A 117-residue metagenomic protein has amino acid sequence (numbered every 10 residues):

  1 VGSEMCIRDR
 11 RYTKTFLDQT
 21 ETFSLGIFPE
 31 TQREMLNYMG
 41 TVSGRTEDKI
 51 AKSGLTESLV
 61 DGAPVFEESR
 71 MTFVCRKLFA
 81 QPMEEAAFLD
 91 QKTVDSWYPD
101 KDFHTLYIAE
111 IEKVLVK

Functional and structural regions predicted by a protein language model:
V1-I7: Short, small-residue-biased leader/transition segments that mark boundaries at the very start of proteins
S3, Q19-F23, T46, S69-M71 (+1 more regions): A generic structural signal for short beta-strands and their flanking turns/coil linkers
R10-S58: Glycine-rich, pocket-lining loop/helix-strand segments that form or immediately flank
S58-S69, D95-D100: Exposed beta-sheet edge/beta-hairpin loop segments within beta-rich domains
V60, M71-Q81: Surface-exposed interaction patches
K77-K117: Flexible glycine-rich active-site/ligand-binding loops centered on an Asp-His dyad
